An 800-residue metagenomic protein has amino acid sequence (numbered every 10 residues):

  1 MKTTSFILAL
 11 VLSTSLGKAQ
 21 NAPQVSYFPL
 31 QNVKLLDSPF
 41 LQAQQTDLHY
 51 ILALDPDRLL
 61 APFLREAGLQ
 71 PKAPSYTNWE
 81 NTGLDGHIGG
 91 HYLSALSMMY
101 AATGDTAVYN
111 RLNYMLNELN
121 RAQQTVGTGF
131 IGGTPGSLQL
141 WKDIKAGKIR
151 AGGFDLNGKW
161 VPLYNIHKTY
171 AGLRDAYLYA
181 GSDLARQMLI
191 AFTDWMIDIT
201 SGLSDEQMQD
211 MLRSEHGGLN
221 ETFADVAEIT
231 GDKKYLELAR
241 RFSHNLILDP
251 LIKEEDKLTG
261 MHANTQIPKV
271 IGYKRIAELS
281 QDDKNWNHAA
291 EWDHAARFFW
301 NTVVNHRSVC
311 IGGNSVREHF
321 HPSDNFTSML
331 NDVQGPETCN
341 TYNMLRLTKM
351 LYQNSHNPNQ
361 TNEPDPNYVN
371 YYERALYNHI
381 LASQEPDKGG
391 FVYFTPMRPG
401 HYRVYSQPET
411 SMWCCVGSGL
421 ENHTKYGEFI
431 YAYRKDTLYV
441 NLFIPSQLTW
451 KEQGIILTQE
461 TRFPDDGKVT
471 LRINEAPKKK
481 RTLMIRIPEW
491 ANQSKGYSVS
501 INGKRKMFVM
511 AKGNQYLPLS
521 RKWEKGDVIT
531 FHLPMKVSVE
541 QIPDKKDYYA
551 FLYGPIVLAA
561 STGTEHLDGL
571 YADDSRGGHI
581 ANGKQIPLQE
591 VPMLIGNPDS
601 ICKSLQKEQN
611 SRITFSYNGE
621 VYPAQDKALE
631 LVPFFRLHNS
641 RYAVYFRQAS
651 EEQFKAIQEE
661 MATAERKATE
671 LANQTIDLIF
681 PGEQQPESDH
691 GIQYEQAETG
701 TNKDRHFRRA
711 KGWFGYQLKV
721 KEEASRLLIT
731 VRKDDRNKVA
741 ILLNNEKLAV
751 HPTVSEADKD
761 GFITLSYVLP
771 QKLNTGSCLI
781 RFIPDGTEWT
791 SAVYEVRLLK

Functional and structural regions predicted by a protein language model:
M1-N21: Bacterial Sec-dependent N-terminal signal peptides
Q20-T106, N110, W141-Y179, H216-K234 (+4 more regions): Aromatic (Trp/Tyr) and acidic
Y109-I131, E291-V304: Carboxylate/His-rich catalytic cores and anion/metal-binding grooves
S137-W160, R186-D210: Asp-box/WD-like beta-propeller blade repeats and closely related beta-sheet repeat scaffolds
R307-N325: Flexible glycine/proline-rich, aromatic-decorated loop/lid segments
N370-N378, S383, D387-N474, R521 (+6 more regions): C-terminal beta-rich recognition modules with glycine/proline-rich loops and embedded aromatic residues
K478-N502, L727-I729, V739-A740: Beta-strand-rich binding/interaction modules
R505-G526, H532-K546, Q693-R726, T730-K800: Beta-strand-rich ligand-recognition modules
